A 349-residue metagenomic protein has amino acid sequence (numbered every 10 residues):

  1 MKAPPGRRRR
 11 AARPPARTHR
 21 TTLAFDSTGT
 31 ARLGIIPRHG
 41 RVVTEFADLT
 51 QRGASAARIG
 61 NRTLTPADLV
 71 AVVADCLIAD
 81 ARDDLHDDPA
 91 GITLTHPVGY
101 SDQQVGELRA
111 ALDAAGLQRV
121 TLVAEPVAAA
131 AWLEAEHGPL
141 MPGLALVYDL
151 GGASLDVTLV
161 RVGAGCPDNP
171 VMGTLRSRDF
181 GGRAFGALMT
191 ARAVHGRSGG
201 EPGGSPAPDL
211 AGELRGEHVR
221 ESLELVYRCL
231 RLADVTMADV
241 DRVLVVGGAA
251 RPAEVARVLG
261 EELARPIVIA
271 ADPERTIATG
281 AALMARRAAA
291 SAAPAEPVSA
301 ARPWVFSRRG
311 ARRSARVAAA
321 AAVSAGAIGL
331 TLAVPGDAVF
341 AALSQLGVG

Functional and structural regions predicted by a protein language model:
M1-P15, H19-T21, D26, A135-V171: Gly/Thr-rich phosphate-binding beta-strand-loop-beta motif of the actin/hexokinase/Hsp70
K2-T93, S222-V226: Conserved phosphate-binding loops in N-terminal lobes of ATP-dependent enzymes of the actin/Hsp70/sugar-kinase
T21-L23, V162-P206, L210, I328-L332: Glycine-rich phosphate-binding loop plus the immediately following alpha-helix
V72-D84, L133, G216-D239, P252-V258 (+1 more regions): Phosphate/ATP-binding catalytic cores across multiple sugar-kinase/actin-like superfamilies, primarily ASKHA
L94-Q104, L214-H218, V235-G260, P273-I277: Glycine-rich phosphate-binding loops at beta-strand->alpha-helix junctions
L117-Y148, A278-A290: Conserved phosphate-binding catalytic cores of ATP/NTP-utilizing and phosphoryl-transfer enzymes
E261, P266-V268, R275-P303: N-terminal intrinsically disordered, acidic low-complexity segments at the extreme N-terminus
R287-G349: Acidic, glycine/GT-rich loop-and beta-edge segments that sit at the periphery of enzyme/chaperone cores
